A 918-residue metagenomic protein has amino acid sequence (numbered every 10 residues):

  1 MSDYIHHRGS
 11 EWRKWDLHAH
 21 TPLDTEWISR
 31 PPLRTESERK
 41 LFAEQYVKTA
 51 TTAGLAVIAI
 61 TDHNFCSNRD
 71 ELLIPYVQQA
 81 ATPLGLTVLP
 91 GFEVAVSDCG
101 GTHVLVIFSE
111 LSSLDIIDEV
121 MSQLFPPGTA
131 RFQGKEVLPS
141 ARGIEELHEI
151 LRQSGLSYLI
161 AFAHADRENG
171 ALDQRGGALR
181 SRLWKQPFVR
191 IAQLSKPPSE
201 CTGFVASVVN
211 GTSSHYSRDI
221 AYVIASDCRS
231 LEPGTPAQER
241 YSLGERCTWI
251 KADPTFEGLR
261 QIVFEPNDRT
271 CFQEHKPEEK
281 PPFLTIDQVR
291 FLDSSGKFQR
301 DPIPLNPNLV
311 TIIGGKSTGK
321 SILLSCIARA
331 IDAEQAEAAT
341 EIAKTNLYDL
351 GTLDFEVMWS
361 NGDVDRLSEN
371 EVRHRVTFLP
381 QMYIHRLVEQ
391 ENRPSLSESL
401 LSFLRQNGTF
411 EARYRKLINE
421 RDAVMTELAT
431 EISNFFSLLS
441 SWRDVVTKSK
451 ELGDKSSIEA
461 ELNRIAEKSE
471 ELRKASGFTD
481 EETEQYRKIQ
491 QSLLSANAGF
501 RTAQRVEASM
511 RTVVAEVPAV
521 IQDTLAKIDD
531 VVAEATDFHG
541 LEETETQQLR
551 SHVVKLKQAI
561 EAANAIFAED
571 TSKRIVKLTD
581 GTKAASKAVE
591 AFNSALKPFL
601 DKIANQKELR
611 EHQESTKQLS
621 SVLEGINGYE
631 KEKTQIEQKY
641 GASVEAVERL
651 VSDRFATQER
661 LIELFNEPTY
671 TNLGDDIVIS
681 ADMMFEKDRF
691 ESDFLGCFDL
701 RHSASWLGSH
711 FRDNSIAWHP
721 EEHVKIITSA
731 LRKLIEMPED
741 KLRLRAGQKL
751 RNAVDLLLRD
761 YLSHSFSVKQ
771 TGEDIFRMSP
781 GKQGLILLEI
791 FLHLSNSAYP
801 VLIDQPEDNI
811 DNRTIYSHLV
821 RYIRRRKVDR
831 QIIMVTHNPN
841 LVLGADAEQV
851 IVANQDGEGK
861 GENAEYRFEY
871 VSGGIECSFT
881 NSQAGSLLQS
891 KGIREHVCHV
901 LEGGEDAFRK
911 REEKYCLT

Functional and structural regions predicted by a protein language model:
M1-T49, A53-L55, S67-L89, V94-D115 (+2 more regions): Charged catalytic cores and adjacent phosphate/nucleic-acid-binding surfaces used for phosphate/nucleic-acid chemistry
I58-T61, N306-T340, G784-H793, N838 (+1 more regions): Phosphate-binding glycine-rich loops of NTP-binding sites
I220-A221, L243-R290, C697-F698, S703 (+3 more regions): Pre-NBD coupling/linker segments of ABC/ABC-like ATPases
P304-N308, I312-G319, P380, F766-I790 (+1 more regions): Conserved ABC ATPase signature
I331-E369, Y640, V644, E648-P668 (+2 more regions): Flexible phosphate/Mg2+-sensing switch loops adjacent to catalytic phosphate-binding sites
L347-L350, N370-H374, L396-R405, Y816-T918: C-terminal lobe/lid and adjacent interdomain/linker elements of RecA-like ASCE P-loop ATPase modules
D363-T447: Extended, charged alpha-helical "arm/stalk" segments used for dimerization and assembly in large NTPase-driven machines
D444, K448, L452, E459-R777 (+3 more regions): Extended, charged coiled-coil "arm/hinge" scaffolds of SMC/Rad50-like chromosome-maintenance ATPases and other large
